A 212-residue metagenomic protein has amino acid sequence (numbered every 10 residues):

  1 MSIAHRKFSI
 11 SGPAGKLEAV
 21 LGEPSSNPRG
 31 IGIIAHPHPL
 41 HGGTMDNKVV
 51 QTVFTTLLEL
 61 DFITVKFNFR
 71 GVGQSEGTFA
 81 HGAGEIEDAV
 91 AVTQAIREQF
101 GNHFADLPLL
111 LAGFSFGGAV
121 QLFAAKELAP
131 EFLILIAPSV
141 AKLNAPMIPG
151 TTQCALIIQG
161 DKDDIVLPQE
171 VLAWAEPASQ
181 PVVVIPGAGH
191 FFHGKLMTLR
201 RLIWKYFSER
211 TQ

Functional and structural regions predicted by a protein language model:
M1-S9: A domain-start/cap signature at the N-terminus of enzymes
I10-G12, K16-F104: Serine-hydrolase catalytic machinery in alpha/beta-hydrolase-like enzymes
E87-Q153: Primarily recognizes the serine-hydrolase "nucleophile elbow" in alpha/beta-hydrolase and SGNH/GDSL folds
T151-Q159, D163: Short beta-strand/loop motif that positions the catalytic acidic residue of the alpha/beta-hydrolase fold
D161-V166, H190-F191: Acidic catalytic loop of the alpha/beta-hydrolase fold
V166-A175: Short alpha-helix in the alpha/beta-hydrolase fold that links the catalytic acid
E176-F191: Catalytic histidine neighborhood in serine/cysteine hydrolases with alpha/beta-hydrolase-type architecture
A188-R200: Catalytic histidine-centered segment of alpha/beta-hydrolase-like enzymes
